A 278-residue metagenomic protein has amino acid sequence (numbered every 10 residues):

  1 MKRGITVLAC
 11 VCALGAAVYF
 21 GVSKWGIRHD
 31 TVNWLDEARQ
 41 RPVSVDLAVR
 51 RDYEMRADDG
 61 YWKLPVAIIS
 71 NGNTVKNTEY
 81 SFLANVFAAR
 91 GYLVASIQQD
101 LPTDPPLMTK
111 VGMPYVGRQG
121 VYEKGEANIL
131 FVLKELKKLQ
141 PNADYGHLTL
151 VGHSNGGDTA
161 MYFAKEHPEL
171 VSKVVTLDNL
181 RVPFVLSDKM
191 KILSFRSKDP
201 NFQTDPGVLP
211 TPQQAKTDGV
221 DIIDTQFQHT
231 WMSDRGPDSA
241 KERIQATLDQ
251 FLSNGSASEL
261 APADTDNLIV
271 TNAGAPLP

Functional and structural regions predicted by a protein language model:
G4-R56, P262-T265, I269-P278: An N-terminal hydrophobic leader/cap segment in hydrolases
A38-A143: Serine-hydrolase catalytic machinery in alpha/beta-hydrolase-like enzymes
K134-D188: Primarily recognizes the serine-hydrolase "nucleophile elbow" in alpha/beta-hydrolase and SGNH/GDSL folds
F184-K189, P212-K216: Short, conserved loop/helix-junction motifs that constitute active-site signature segments in enzyme catalytic cores
L193-R196: Short beta-strand/loop motif that positions the catalytic acidic residue of the alpha/beta-hydrolase fold
N201-G207: Conserved alpha/beta-hydrolase "acid-adjacent" motif
Q214-W231: Catalytic histidine neighborhood in serine/cysteine hydrolases with alpha/beta-hydrolase-type architecture
G236-P278: Catalytic active-site module of serine/aspartate enzymes centered on a nucleophile-bearing elbow/loop
